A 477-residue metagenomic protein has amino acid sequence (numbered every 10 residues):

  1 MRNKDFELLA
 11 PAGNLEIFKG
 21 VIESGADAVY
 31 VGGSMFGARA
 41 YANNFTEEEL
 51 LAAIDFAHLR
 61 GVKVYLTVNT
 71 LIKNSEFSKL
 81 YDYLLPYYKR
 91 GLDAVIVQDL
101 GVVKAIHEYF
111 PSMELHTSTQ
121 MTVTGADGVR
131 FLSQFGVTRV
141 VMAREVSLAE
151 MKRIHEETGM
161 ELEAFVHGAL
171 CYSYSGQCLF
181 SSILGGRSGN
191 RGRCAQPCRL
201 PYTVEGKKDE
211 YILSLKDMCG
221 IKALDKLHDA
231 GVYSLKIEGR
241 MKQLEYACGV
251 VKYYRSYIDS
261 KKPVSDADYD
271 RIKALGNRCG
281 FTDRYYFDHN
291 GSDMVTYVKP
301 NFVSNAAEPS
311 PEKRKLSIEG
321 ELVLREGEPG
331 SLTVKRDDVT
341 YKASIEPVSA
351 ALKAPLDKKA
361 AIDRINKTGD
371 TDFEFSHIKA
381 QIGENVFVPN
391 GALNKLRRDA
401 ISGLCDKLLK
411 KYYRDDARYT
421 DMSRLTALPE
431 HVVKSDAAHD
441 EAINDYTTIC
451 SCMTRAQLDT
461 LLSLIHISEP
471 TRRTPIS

Functional and structural regions predicted by a protein language model:
M1-S24, A28-R39, I54, R60-Y88 (+7 more regions): Surface-exposed amphipathic alpha-helical tracts and adjacent flexible/coil segments at the periphery of soluble enzymes
A42-L51, S477: Aromatic- and glycine-enriched glycan-recognition loops and surfaces that form the carbohydrate-binding subsites
T122: Beta/alpha (TIM)-barrel catalytic core signal, keyed to glycine-rich beta->alpha loops juxtaposed to Asp/Glu that bind
A126-D127: Conserved nucleotide-cofactor-binding alpha/beta core module
